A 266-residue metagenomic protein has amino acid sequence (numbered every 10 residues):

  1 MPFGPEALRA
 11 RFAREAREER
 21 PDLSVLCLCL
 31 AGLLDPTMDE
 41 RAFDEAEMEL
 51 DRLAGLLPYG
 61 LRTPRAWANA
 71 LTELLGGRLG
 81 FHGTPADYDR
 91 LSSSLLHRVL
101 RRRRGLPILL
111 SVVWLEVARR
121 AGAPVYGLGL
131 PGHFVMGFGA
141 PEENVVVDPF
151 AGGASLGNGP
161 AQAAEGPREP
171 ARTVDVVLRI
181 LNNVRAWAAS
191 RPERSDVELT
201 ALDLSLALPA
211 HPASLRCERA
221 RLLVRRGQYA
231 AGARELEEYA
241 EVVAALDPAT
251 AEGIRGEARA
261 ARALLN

Functional and structural regions predicted by a protein language model:
M1-N266: A structural boundary/capping signal
